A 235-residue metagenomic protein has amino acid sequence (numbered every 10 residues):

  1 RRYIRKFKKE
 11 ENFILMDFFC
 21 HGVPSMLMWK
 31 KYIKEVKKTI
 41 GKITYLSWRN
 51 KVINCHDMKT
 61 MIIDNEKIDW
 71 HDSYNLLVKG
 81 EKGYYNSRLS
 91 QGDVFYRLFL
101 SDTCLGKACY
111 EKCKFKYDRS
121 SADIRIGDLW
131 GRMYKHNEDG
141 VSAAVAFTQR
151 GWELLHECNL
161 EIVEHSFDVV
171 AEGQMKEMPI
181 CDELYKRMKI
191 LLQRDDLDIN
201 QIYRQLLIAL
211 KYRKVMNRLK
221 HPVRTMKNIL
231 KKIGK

Functional and structural regions predicted by a protein language model:
R2-Y3: Classical protein tyrosine phosphatase
K6-F18, T39-I40: A short alpha->loop->secondary-structure connector
D17-C20, K31, C109-C113: Functionally engaged cysteine thiol sites
F19-V23, T103: Short, amphipathic alpha-helical segments
G22-Y32, H56-D57: Short, charged, surface-exposed secondary-structure boundary motifs
K34-K38: Acidic, Ser/Thr-rich peripheral helices and adjacent loops at domain boundaries
G41-K235: Long, compositionally biased charged/polar accessory segments in the mid-to-C-terminal portions of proteins
